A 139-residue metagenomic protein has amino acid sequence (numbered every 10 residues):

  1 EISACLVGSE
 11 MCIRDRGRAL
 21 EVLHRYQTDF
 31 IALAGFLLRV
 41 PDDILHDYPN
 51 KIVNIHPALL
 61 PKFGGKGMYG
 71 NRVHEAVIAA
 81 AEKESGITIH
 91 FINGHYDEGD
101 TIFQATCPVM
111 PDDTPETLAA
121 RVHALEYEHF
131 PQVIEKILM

Functional and structural regions predicted by a protein language model:
E1, R18, R72: Short Gly/charged-rich anion-binding patches and loops
E1-I13: Single conserved hydrophobic/aromatic residue that forms the stacking wall/gate of nucleotide- or nucleobase-binding
V7-G8, R25-Q27, D47: Alpha-helix C-terminal capping/helix-to-coil transition sites in glycosyltransferase folds
R14-T28, L33: Glycine/small-residue-rich loop that forms an oxyanion/phosphate-binding "nest" at active or ligand-binding sites
F30, A34-M139: Donor/substrate-binding cores of folate-linked one-carbon enzymes
